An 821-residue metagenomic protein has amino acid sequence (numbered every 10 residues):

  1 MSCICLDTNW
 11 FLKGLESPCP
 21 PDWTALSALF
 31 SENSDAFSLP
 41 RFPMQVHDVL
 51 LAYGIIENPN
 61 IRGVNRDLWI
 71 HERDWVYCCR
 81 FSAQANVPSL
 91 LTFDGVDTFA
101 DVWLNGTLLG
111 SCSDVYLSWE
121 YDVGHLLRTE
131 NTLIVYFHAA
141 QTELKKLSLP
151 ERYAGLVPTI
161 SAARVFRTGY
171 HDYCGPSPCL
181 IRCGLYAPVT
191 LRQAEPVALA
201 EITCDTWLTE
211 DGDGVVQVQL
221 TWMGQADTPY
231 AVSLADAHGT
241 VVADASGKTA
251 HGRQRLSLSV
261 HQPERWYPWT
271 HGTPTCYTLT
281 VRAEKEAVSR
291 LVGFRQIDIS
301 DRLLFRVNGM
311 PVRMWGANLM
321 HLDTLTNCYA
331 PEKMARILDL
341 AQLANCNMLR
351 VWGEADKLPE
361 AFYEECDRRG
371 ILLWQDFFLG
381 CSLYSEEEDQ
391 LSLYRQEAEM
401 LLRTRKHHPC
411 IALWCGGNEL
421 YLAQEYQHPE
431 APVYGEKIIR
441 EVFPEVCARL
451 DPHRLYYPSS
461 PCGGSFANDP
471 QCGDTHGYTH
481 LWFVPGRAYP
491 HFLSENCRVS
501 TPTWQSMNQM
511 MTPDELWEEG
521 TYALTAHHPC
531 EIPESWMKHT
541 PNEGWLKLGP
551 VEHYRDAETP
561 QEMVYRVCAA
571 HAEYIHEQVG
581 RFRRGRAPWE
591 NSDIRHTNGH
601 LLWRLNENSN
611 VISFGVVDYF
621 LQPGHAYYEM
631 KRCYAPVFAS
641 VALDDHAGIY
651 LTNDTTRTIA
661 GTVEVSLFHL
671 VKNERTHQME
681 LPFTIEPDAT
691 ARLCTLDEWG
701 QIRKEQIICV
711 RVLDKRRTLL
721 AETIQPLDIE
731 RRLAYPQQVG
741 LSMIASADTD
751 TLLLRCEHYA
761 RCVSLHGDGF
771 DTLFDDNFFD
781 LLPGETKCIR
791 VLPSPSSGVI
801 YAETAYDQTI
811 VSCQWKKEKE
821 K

Functional and structural regions predicted by a protein language model:
I4, T8-P18, R41, D67 (+5 more regions): Accessory beta-strand-rich segments of carbohydrate-active enzymes
G14, G184, W414, C447 (+1 more regions): Substrate-binding clefts and catalytic carboxylate motifs of secreted carbohydrate-active enzymes
I56-R80, P88-T92, D97-D101, G110 (+6 more regions): Active-site-adjacent substrate/metal-binding segments within catalytic domains of carbohydrate-active enzymes
V102-L104, D213-G247, A647-T684, A691-C694 (+3 more regions): Beta-strand-rich binding/interaction modules
H125-T132, Q219-S300: Extended acidic/polar, glycine-enriched regions that form or flank non-catalytic beta-rich accessory modules
S177, E201, L402-Y522: Active-site region of glycoside hydrolase catalytic domains
S246-E264, S666-R703, F770-S796: Intrinsically disordered, low-complexity Pro/Gly/Ser/Thr-rich segments with frequent PxxP/GP/PP motifs and embedded
E286-V288, E698-Q737, P795-K821: Terminal connector regions
